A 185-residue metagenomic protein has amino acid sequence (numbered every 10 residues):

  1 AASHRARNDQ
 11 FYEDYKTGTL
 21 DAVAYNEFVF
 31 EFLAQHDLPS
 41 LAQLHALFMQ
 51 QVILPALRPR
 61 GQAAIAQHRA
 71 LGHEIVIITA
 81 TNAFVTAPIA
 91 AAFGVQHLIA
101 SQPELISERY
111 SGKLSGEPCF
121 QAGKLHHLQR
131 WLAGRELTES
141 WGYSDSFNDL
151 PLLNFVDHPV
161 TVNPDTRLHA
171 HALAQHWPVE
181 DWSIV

Functional and structural regions predicted by a protein language model:
A1-Q67: A metal-dependent, Asp-based hydrolase signature
P39, Q43-A46, Q50-V185: C-terminal cap/substrate-recognition subdomain and adjoining C-terminal extension of metal-dependent phosphatase-like
